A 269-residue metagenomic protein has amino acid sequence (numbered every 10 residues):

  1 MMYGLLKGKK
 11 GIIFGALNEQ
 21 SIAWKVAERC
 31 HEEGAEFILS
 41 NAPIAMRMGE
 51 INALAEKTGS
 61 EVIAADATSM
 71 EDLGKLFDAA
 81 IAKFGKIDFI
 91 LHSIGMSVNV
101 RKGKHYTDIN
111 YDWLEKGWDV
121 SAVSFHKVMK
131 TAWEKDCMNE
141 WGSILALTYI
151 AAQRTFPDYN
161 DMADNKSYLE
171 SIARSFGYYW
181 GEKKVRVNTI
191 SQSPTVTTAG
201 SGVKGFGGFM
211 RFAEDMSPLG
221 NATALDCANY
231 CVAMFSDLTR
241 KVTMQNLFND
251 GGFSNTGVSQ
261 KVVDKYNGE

Functional and structural regions predicted by a protein language model:
Y3-L39: Canonical Rossmann dinucleotide-binding motif of NAD(H)/NADP(H)-dependent dehydrogenases/reductases, specifically
I13, L91, L145, V187-I190 (+3 more regions): Hydrophobic structural elements of the Rossmann-like NAD(P)H-binding subdomain that define the short-chain
G15-K25, G95-E182, S191-V196, G220 (+1 more regions): Catalytic loop of short-chain dehydrogenase/reductase
C30, W180, M234: Aromatic pocket-lining residues of Rossmann-like dinucleotide-binding sites
E33-I51: Conserved glycine-rich Rossmann-like NAD(P)H-binding loop of the short-chain dehydrogenase/reductase
K57, I63-G74, D78-K83, F89-G117 (+5 more regions): Conserved mid-core segment of classical short-chain dehydrogenase/reductases
V123, T189, G207-V242, L247-G251: C-terminal helical subdomain
T243-E269: Short C-terminal tail/terminal secondary-structure segment of NAD(P)H-dependent dehydrogenase/reductase domains
